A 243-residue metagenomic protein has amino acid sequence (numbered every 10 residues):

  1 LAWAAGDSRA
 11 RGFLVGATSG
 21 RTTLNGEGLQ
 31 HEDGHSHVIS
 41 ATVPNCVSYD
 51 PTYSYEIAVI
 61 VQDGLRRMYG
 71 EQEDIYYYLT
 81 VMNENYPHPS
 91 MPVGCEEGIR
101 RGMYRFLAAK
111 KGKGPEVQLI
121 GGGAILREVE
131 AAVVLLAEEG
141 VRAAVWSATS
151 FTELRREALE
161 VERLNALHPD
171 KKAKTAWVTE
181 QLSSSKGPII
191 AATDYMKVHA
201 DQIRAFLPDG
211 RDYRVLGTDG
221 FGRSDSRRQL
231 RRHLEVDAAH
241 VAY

Functional and structural regions predicted by a protein language model:
L1-A5, V61-G64: Buried hydrophobic packing segments
A2-R9, P208: Acidic (Asp/Glu)-rich catalytic clusters
A2-W3, Q30-V38: Surface-exposed loop and adjacent secondary-structure segments within mature catalytic domains
G12-F13, T18, T22-Q30, A41 (+3 more regions): Thiamine diphosphate
Y53: Ferredoxin-type iron-sulfur electron-transfer modules in oxidoreductases and energy-metabolism complexes
